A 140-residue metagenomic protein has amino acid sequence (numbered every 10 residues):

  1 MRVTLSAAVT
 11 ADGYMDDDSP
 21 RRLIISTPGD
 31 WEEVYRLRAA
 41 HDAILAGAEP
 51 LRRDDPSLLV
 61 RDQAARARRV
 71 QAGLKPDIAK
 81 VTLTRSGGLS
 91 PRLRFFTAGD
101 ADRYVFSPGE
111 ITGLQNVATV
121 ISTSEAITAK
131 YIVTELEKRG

Functional and structural regions predicted by a protein language model:
R2-R139: Active-site ligand-binding patch in enzyme domains
